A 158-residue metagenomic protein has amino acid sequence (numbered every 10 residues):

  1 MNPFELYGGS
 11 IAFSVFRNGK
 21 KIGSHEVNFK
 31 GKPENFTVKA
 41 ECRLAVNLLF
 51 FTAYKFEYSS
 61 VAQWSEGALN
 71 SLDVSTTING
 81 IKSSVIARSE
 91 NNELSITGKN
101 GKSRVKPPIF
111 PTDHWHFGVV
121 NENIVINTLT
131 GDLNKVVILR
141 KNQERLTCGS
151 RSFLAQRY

Functional and structural regions predicted by a protein language model:
M1-P3: N-terminal export leaders
Y7-I11, V15-E90: N-terminal mature ectodomain segment of secretory-pathway/periplasmic proteins
G8, D73-R157: Solvent-exposed helix/loop surface patches that form functional interfaces
V27, R157-Y158: Short hydrophobic alpha-helical segments that form membrane-spanning helices or hydrophobic packing faces of helical
